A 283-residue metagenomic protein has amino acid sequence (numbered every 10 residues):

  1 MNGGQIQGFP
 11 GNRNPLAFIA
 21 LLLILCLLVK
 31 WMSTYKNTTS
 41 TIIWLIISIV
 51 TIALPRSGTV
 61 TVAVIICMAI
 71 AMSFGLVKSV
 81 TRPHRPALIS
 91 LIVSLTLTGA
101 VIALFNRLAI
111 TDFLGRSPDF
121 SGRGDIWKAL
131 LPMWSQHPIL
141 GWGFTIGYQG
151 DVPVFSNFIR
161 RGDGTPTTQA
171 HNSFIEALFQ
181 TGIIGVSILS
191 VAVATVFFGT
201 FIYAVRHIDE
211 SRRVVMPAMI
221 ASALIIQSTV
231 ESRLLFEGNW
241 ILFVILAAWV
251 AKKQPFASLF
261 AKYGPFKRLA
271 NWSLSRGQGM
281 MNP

Functional and structural regions predicted by a protein language model:
M1-N2, G8-V77, F198, I225: Alpha-helical transmembrane segments of multi-pass inner-membrane proteins
Q7-A20, A170, L178-G182, R233-N239: Membrane-interface micro-motifs in multi-pass membrane enzymes
L25, P217-L274, N282-P283: Transmembrane alpha-helices of multi-pass inner-membrane enzymes
K30-T39, F74-P83, A204-H207, A251-M281: Membrane-interface junctions at the ends of membrane-embedded or membrane-associated helices
I47-A53, L95-V101, A221-T229: Aromatic-anchored segments of alpha-helical transmembrane domains
A71-P118, P132-Q136, F144, N282: A membrane-periplasm/extracellular boundary helix in multi-pass inner-membrane enzymes that assemble envelope glycans
D112-K128, W142-T181, T200, A204: Long extracytoplasmic/lumenal interhelical loops at the membrane interface of multi-pass membrane proteins
T181-A223, F260: Hydrophobic transmembrane alpha-helices and their immediate junctions
